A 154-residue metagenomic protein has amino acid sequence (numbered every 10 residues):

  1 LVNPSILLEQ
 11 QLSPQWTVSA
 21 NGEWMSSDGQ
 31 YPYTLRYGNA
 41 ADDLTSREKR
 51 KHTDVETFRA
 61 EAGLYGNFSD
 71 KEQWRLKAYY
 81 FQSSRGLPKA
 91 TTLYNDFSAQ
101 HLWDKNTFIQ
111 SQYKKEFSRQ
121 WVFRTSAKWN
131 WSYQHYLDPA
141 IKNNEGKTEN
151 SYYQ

Functional and structural regions predicted by a protein language model:
L1-Y33, T53-F58: Outer-membrane beta-barrel translocator/receptor signature
S27-Y31, G38, R47-R59, Y65-N67 (+3 more regions): Flexible loop and strand-edge segments within Gram-negative outer membrane beta-barrel domains
